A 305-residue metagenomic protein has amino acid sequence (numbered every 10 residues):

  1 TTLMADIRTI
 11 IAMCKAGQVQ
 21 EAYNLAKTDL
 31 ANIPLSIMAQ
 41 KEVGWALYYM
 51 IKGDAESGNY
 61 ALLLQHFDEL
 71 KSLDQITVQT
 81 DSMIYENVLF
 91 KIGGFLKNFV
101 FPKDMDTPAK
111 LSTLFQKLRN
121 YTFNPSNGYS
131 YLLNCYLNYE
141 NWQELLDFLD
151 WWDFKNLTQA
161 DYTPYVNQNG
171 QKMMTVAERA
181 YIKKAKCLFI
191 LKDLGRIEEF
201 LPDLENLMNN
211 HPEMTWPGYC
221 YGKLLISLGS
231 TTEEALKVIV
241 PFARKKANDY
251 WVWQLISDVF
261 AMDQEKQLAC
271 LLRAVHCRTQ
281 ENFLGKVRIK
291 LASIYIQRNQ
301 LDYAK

Functional and structural regions predicted by a protein language model:
T1-Q20: N-terminal leader/linker segments that initiate helical-solenoid repeat arrays
T2-R8, L35-D54, D68, I76-F101 (+5 more regions): Amphipathic alpha-helical repeat scaffolds of TPR domains
I11, E199-F200, P217: The feature marks helicase ATPase cores and/or their adjacent C-terminal helical subdomains in SF1/SF2/AAA+ helicases
A16, M50, S57, Y139 (+4 more regions): Structural motif corresponding to the intra-repeat A-B loop/turn of tetratricopeptide repeats
E21-D29, E56-D74, K103-R119, Q143-T158 (+4 more regions): Alpha-helical repeat scaffolds
D29-L35: Internal amphipathic alpha-helical repeat/solenoid segments
K186-F189, T215-T232, K237-T279: Alpha-helical adaptor scaffolds
Q280-K305: Extended alpha-helical scaffolding segments
